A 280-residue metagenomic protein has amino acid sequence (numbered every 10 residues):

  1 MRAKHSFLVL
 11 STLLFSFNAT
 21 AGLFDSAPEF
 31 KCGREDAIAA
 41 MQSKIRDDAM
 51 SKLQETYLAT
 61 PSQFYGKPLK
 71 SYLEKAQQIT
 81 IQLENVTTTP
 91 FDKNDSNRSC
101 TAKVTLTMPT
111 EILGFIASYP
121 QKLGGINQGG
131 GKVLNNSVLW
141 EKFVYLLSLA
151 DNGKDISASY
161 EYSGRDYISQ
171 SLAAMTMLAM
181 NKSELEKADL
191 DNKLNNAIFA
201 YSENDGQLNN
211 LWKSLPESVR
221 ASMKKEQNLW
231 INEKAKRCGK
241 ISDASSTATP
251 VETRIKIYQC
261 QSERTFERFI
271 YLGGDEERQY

Functional and structural regions predicted by a protein language model:
M1-F7: Bacterial N-terminal signal peptides that target proteins for export
F7-T12, D205: Domain-scale selection of a single, long terminal region that carries the protein's primary operational module
S16-A19: N-terminal signal peptide c-region/cleavage motif recognized by signal peptidases
A21-K225, N232, K236, K240-Y280: Cystatin/cathelin-like cysteine-protease inhibitor module
